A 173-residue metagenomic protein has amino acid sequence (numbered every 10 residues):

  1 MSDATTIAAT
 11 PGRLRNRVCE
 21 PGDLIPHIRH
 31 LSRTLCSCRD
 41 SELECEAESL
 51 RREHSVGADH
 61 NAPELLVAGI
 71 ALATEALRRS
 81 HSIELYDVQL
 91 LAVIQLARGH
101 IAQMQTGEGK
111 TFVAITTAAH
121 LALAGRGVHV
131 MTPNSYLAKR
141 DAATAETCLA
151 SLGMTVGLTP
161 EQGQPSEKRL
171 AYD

Functional and structural regions predicted by a protein language model:
A8-E108, F112-A119, A171: Conserved pre-motif I regulatory segment
L31-C38, V130, C148, P160 (+1 more regions): Short, exposed beta-strand "edge-strand" segments with a Pro/Gly-rich flavor and a Y/T-containing core
Q103-E108, V113-A143, S151-L152, T159-E161: Conserved SF1/SF2 helicase motif Ia
E146-C148, L152-D173: Conserved motor-coupling elements within RecA-like helicase/translocase cores
